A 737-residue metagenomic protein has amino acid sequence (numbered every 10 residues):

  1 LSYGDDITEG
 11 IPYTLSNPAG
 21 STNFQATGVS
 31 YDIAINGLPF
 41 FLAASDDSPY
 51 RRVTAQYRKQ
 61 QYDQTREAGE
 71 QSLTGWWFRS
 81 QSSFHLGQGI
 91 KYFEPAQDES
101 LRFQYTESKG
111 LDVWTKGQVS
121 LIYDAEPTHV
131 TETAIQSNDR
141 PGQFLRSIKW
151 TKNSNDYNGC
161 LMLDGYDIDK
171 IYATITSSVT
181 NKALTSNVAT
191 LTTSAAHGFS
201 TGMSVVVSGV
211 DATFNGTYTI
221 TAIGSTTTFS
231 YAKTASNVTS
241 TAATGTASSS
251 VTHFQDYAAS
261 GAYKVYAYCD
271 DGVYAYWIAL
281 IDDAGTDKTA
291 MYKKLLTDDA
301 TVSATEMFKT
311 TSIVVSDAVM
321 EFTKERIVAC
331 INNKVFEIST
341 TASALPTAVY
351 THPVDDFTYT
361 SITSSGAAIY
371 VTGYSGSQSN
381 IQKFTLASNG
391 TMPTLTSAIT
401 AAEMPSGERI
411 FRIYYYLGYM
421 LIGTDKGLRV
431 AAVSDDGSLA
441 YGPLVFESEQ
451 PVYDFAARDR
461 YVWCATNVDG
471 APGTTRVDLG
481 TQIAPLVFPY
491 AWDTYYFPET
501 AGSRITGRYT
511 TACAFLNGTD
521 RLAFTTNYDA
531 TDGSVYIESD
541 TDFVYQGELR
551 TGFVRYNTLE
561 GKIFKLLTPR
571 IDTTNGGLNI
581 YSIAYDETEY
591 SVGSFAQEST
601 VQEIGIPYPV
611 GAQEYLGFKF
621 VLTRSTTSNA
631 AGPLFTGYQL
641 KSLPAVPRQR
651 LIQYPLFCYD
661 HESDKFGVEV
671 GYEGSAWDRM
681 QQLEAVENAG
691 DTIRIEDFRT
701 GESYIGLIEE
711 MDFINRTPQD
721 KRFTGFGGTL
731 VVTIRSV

Functional and structural regions predicted by a protein language model:
S2-T174, D270, E403-Y419, G423-V737: Beta-sheet repeat architectures centered on beta-propellers
P141, V251-C269, I281, G285 (+5 more regions): Beta-propeller and closely related beta-pinwheel folds
S147, G159-M162, G202-V207, Y218-T221 (+2 more regions): Short hydrophobic/aromatic-rich beta-strand motifs
L163, I171-T174, V206-S208, A232-T234 (+9 more regions): Predominantly extracellular/luminal cell-surface or secreted proteins
L163, T192, S230-A232, I278 (+7 more regions): Beta-strand residues in well-ordered beta-sheet regions across diverse protein folds
I175-Y263: Small/polar beta-strand repeat architecture
V273: Feature 14080 marks short, conserved micro-sites in well-ordered regions that are central to protein function
